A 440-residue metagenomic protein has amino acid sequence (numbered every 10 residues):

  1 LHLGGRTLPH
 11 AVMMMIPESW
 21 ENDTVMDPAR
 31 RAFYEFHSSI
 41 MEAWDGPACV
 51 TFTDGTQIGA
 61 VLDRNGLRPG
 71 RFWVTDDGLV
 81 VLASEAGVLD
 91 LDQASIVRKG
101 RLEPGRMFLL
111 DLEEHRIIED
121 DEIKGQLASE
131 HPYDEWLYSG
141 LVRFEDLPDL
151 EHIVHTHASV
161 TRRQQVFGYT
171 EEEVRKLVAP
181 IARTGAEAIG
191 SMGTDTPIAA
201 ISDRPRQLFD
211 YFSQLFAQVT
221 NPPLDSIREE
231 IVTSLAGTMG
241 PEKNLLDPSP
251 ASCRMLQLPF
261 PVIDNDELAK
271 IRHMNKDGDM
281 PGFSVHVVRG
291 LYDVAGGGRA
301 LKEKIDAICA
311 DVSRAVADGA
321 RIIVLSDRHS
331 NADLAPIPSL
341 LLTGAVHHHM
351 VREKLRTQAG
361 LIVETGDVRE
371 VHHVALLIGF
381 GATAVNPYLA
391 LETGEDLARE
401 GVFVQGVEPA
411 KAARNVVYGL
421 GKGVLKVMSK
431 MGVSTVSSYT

Functional and structural regions predicted by a protein language model:
L1, T7, E18-C49, G55-A60 (+3 more regions): Glycine-rich phosphate/ribose-binding loops and adjacent secondary-structure elements that form binding surfaces
L1-S249, D264: Conserved short alpha-helical segments that host acidic/polar catalytic motifs at enzyme active sites
F36-S39, R68-P69, E267-D277, V427: Intrinsically disordered, low-complexity boundary segments flanking structured domains
K99, K124, K176, K243 (+9 more regions): Context-gated lysine
T184, D195-K354: Non-catalytic terminal/interface segments that mediate subunit docking, oligomerization, and allosteric communication
V436: Active-site/ligand-binding-proximal alpha/beta "capping" segment
T440: Active-site loops and adjacent core secondary-structure elements that bind or stabilize anionic groups
